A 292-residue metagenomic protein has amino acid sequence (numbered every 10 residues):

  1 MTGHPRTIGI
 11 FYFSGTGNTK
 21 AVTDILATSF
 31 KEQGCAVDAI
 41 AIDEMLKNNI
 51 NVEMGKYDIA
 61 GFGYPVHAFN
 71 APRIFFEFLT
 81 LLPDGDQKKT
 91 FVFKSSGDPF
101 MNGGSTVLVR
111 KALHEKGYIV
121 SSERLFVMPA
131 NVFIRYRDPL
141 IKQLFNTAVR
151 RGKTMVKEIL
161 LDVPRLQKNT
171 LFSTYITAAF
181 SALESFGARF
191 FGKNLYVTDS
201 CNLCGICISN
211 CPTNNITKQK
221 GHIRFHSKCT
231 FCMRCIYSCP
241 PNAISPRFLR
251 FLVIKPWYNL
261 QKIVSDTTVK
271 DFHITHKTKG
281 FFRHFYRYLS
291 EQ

Functional and structural regions predicted by a protein language model:
T2-I8, T16-V22, A27-I42, I50-Y64 (+5 more regions): FMN-binding flavodoxin-like domain, especially the glycine-rich phosphate-binding loop
I8-F13, V197: Local sequence-structure signature of Cys/Sec-based thiol-disulfide redox active-site neighborhoods
L46: Conserved active-site "lid/cap" helical segment
K193: Short beta-strand or tight-loop elements that sit immediately N-terminal to catalytic metal-binding acidic residues
Y196-V197, N202-R224, T230, R234-F251: Iron-sulfur cluster-binding cysteine motifs and their immediate structural context in ferredoxin-like electron-transfer
